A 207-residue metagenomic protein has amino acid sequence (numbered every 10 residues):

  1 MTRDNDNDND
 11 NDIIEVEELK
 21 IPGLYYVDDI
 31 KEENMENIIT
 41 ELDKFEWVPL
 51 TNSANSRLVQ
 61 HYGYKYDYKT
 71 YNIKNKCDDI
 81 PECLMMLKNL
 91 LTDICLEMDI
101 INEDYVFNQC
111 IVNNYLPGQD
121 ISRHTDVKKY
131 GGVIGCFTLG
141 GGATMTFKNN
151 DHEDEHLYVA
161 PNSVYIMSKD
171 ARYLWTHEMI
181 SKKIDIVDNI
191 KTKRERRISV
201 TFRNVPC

Functional and structural regions predicted by a protein language model:
M1-C207: Non-heme Fe(II) oxygenase metal-center motifs and adjacent flexible, charged/small-residue loops
